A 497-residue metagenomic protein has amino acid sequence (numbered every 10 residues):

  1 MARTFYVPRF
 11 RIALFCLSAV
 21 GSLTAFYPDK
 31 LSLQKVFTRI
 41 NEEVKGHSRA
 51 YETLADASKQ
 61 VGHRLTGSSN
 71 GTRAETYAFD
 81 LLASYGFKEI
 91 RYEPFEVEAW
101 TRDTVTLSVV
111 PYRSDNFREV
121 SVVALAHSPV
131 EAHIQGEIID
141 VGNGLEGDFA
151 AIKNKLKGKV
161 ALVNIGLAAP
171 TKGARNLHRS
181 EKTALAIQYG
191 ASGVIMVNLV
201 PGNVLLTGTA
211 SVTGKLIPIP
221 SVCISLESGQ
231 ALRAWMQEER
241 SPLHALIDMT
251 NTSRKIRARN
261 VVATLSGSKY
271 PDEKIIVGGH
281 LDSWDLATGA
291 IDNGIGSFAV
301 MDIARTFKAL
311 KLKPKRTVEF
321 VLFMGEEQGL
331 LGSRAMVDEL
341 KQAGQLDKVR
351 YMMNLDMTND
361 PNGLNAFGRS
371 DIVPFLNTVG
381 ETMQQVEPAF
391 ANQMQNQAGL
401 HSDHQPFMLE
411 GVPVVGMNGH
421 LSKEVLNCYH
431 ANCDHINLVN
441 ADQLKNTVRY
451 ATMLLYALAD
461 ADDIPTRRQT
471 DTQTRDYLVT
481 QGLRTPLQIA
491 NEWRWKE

Functional and structural regions predicted by a protein language model:
Y27-R73, A78-E89, A151-I152, L265-G267 (+2 more regions): N-terminal hydrophobic or amphipathic helices/low-complexity stretches enriched in small/hydrophobic/Pro/Gly
L33-S68, V204-A210, G214, D282 (+2 more regions): N-terminal capping segment at the start of a domain
Q34-V36, R118-E119, L125-K153, S211-A290 (+3 more regions): Soluble metallo-hydrolase cores and metallopeptidase-like ectodomains found primarily in the secretory/periplasmic
F37-K45, K59-S69, L125, G136 (+9 more regions): Second-shell loop/turn segments in exported
A55, K59-V160, G166-A168: Noncatalytic luminal/extracellular "stalk/propeptide" segments of secretory-pathway proteins
S114, G229, Y270, F323-L426 (+1 more regions): Metal-dependent peptidase/peptidase-like ectodomains
R118-P220, Q393: Extracellular/luminal Protease-associated
R305, E424-E497: His/Asp/Glu-rich mid-to-C-terminal helical/loop segments that flank catalytic regions of hydrolases
